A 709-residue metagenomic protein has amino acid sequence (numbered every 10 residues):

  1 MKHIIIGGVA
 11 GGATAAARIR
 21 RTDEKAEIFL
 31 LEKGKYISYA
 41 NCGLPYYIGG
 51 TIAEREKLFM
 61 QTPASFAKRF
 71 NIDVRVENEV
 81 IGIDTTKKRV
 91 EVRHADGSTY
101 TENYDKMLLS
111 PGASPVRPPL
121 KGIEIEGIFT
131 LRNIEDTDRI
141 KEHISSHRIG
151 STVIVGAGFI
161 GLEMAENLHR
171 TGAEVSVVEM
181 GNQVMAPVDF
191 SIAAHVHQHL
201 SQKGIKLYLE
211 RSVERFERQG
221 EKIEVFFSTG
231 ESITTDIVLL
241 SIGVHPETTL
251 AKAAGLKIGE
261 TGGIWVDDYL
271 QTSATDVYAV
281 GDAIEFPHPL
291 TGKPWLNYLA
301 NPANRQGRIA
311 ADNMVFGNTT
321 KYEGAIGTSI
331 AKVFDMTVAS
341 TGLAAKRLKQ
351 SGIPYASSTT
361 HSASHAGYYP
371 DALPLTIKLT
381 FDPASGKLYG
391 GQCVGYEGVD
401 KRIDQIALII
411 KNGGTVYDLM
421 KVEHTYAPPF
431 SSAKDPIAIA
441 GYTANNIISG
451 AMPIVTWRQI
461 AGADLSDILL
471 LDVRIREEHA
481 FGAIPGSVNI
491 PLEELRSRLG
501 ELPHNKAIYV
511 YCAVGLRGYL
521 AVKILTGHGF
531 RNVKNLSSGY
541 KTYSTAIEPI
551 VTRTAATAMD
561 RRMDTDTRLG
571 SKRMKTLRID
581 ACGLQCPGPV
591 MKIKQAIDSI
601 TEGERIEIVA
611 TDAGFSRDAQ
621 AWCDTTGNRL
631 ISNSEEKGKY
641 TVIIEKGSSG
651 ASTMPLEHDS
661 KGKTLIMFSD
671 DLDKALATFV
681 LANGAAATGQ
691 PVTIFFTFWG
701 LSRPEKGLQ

Functional and structural regions predicted by a protein language model:
M1, A283-E397, P428-S432, P436-G462 (+2 more regions): Mid-to-C-terminal Rossmann-like scaffold of FAD/NAD(P)H-dependent oxidoreductases
M1-D73, V116, A165-V188, K321 (+6 more regions): Beta1-alpha1 glycine-rich phosphate/pyrophosphate-binding loop at the start of Rossmann-like nucleotide-binding domains
R18-D105, D189-K206, A344-R347, I439 (+1 more regions): N-terminal Rossmann-like dinucleotide/flavin-binding domain of flavoprotein oxidoreductases that bind FAD/FMN
K25, R75-H94, E102, H169-V266: A Rossmann-like FAD-binding core segment of flavoenzymes
F59, S151-V153, F159-E217, N297-A303 (+3 more regions): Rossmann-like dinucleotide-binding cores of NAD(P)H-dependent redox enzymes
L109-T171, K206, V266-D268, V488-L492 (+1 more regions): Glycine-rich dinucleotide-binding loop and its adjacent helix/turn
E124-R148, E224-F226, E231-D312, Q405 (+2 more regions): FAD-site-proximal beta/loop scaffold in flavoenzymes
Y417-P428, S432-Q459, D464-L469, R476-Y509 (+3 more regions): Rhodanese-like catalytic fold shared by cysteine-dependent sulfurtransferases and DSP/PTP-type phosphatases
